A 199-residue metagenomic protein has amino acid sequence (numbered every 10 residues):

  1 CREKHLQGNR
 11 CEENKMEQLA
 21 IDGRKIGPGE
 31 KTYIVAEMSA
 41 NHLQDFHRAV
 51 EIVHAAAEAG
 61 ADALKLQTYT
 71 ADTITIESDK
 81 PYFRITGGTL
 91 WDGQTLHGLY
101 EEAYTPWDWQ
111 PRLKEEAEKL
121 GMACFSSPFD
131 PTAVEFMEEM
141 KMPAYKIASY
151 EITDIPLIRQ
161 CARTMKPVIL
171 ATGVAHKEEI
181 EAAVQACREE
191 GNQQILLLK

Functional and structural regions predicted by a protein language model:
M16-V35: N-terminal amphipathic alpha-helix/helix-capping segment at the start of soluble metabolic enzymes
I34-A36, L64-L66, C124-S126, Y145-I147 (+2 more regions): Hydrophobic faces of well-ordered beta-strands that scaffold small-molecule active sites in alpha/beta enzyme cores
I34-R48, L99-A103, A123-S127: Active-site mouth loops of central-metabolism enzymes
A63-E102: Glycine-rich, proline-tolerant flexible connector loops at the mouths of alpha/beta enzymes
T89-Y150: Active-site beta->alpha loop and helix N-cap motifs at the rims of alpha/beta catalytic domains
E138-Y145, R163-V168, R188-Q194: Glycine-enriched alpha-helix->loop->beta-strand junction motifs that scaffold or abut catalytic
I147-M165, H176-A183: Active-site-adjacent beta->alpha loops and helix N-cap segments on the catalytic face of soluble alpha/beta enzymes
K177-K199: Catalytic alpha/beta core domains of metabolic enzymes, predominantly
